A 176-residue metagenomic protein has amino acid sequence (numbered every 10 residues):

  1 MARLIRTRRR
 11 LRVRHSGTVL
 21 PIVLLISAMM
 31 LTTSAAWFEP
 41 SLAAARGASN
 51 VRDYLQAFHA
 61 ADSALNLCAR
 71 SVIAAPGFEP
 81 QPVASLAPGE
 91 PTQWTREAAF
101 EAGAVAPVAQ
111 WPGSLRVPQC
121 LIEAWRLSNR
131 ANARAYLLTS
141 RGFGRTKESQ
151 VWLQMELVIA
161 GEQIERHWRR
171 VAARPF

Functional and structural regions predicted by a protein language model:
A2-V23, S27-F176: Terminal alpha-helical segments
